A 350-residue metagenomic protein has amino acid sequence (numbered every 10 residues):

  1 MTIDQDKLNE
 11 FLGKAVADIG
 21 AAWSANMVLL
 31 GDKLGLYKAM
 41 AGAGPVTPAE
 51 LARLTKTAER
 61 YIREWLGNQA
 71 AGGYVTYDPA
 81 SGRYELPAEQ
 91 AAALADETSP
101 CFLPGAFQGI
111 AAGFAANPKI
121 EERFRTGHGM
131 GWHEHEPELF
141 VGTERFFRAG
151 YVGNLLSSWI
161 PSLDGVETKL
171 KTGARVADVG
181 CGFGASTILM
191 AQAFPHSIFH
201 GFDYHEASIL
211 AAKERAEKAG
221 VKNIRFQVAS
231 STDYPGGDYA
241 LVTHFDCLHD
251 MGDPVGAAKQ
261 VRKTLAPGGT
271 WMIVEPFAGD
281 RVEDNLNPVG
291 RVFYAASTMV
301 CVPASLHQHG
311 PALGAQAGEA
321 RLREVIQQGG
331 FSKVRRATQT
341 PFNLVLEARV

Functional and structural regions predicted by a protein language model:
T2, D6, V16-K33, K38-A39 (+1 more regions): Conserved Class I S-adenosyl-L-methionine-dependent methyltransferase catalytic core
M40-G44: Short helix-to-turn junction characteristic of helix-turn-helix DNA-binding domains, especially the helix
P48-L54: A short acidic, leucine-rich amphipathic alpha-helix
A112-H249, P254-A258: Conserved adenosyl
R175, G269-T270: Short glycine-centered segments of the SAM/dcSAM-binding site in methyltransferase folds
V255-P267: A short glycine-rich, Lys/Arg-flanked "PGG" loop and its adjoining helix->strand segment in the class I
V274-Q328: C-terminal alpha-helical "lid/dimerization" subdomain adjacent to the S-adenosyl-L-methionine
G329-V350: Core SAM-dependent methyltransferase catalytic element
